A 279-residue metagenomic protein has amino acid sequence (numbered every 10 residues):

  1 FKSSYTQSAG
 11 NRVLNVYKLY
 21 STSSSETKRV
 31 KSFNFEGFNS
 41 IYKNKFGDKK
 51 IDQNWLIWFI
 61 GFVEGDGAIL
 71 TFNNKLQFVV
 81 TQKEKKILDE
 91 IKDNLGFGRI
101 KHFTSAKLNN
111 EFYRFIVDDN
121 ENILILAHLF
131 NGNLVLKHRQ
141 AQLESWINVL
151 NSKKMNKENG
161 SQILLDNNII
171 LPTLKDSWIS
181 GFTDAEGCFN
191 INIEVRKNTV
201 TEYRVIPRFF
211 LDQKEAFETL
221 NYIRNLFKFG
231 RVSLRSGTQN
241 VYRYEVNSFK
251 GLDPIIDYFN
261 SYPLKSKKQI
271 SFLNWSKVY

Functional and structural regions predicted by a protein language model:
F1-Y279: Internal intein/HINT superfamily modules and their associated LAGLIDADG
